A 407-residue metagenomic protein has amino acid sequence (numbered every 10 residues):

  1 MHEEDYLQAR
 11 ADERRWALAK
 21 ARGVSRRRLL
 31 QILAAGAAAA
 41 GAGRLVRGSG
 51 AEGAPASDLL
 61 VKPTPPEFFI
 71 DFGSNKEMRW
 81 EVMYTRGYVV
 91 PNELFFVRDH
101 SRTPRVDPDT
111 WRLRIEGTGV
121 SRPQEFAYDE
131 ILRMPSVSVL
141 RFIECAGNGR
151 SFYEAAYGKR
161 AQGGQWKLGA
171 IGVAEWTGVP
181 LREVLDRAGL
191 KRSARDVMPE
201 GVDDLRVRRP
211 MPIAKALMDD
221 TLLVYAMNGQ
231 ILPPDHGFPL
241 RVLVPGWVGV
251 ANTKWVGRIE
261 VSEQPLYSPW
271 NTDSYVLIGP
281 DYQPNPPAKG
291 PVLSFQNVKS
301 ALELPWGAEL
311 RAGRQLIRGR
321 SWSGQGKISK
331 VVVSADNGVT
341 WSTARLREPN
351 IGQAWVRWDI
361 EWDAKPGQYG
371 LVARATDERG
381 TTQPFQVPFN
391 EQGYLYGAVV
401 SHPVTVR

Functional and structural regions predicted by a protein language model:
M1-S25: N-terminal secretory signal peptides
M1-Y6, R10, A42, R47-A56 (+1 more regions): Basic/polar N-terminal segments that are highly enriched at the extreme N-terminus, encompassing both cleavable
A11, A34-A37, S49, P63-T64 (+1 more regions): Generic low-complexity, intrinsically disordered sequence content enriched in small uncharged/hydrophobic residues
W16, A21, V46, P284-L293: Phosphate/pyrophosphate-recognition segments in soluble nucleotide-handling domains
R22, R28-A51: N-terminal export signals
R26-R27, R241: Short, cationic motifs built from Arg/Lys/His that form the positively charged side of catalytic pockets
A54-R407: Structured, non-membrane catalytic/scaffold regions adjacent to prosthetic-group chemistry
